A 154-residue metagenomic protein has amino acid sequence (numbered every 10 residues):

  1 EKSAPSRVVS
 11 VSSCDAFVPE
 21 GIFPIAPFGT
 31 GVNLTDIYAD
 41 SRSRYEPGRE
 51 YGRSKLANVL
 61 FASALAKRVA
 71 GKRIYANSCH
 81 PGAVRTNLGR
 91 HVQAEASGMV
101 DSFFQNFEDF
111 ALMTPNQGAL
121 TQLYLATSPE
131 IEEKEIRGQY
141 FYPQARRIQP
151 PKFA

Functional and structural regions predicted by a protein language model:
E1-S97: Rossmann-fold NAD(P)H-dependent dehydrogenase/reductase core
E20, Q149-A154: Short, intrinsically disordered, charge-balanced linker/junction segments flanking boundaries in proteins
S54, S102-P151: C-terminal helical subdomain
G89, A96-F104, A154: Short, Lys/Arg-enriched charge-dense amphipathic segments
